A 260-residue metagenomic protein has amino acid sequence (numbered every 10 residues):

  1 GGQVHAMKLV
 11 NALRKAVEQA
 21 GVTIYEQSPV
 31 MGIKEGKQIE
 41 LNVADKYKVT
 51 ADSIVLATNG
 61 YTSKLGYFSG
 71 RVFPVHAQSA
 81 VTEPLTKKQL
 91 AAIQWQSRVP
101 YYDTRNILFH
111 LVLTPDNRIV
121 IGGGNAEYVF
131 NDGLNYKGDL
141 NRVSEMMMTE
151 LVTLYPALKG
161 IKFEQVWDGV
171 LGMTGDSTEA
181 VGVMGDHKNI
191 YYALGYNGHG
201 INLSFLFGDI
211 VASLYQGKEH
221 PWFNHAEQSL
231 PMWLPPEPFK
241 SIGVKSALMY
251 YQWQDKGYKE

Functional and structural regions predicted by a protein language model:
G1-D52: Helical element adjacent to the flavin cofactor pocket in flavoenzyme catalytic cores
G1-R14, N106, V143-M147, G200 (+1 more regions): Mid-domain beta-loop-alpha active-site segment that forms a flexible, acidic cofactor/metal-binding surface
V4, L13, D52, A57 (+5 more regions): N-terminal FAD-binding dinucleotide-binding subdomain shared by FAD-dependent oxidases/monooxygenases
Q19-T23, Y155-K162, K218-F223: Surface-exposed helix-capping loop/turn segments at secondary-structure junctions
V30-G32, K48-K88, A92-K188: Active-site substrate-recognition segment that forms the wall of the catalytic cavity or substrate channel
E40-N42, V120, Y191-Y192: General beta-strand recognition
D186-Y192, Y196-E260: C-terminal lid/capping helical subdomain adjacent to the catalytic/cofactor pocket in oxidative enzymes
